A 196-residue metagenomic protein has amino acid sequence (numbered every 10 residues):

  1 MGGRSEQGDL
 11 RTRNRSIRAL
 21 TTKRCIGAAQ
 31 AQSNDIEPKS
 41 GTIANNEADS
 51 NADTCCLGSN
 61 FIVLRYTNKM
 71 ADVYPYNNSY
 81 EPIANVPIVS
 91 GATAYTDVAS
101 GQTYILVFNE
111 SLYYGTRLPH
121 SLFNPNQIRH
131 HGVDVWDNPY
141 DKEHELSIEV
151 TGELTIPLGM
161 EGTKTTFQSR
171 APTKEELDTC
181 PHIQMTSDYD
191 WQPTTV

Functional and structural regions predicted by a protein language model:
M1-A48, A52-D53, M160-V196: Intrinsically disordered, low-complexity interaction arms of viral/retroelements and related host proteins
G8-L10, N14, L64, D97 (+1 more regions): Residues at secondary-structure transition points
G27-Y76, N109-N124: Aspartyl protease active-site motif detector
T67-D72, I83-V196: Aspartic protease core domain of the pepsin/retropepsin superfamily
N78-E81: A short, conserved beta-to-alpha structural element at the edge of catalytic cores that scaffolds binding
